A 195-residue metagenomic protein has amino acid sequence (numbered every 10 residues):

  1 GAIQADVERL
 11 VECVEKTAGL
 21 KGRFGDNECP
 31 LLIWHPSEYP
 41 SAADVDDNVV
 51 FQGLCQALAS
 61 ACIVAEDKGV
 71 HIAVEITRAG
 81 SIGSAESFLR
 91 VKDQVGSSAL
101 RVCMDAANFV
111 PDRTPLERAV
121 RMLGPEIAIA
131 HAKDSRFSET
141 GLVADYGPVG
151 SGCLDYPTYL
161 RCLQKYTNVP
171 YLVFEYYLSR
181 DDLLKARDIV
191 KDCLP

Functional and structural regions predicted by a protein language model:
G1-V102, P111: Active-site acidic/histidine proton-transfer and metal-coordination neighborhood in alpha/beta enzyme cores
Q4, A85, L89, N108-V169 (+1 more regions): Gly/Pro-rich active-site loop or hairpin
T17, L54, I72, D105 (+4 more regions): Conserved, mostly hydrophobic/aromatic
C29-L31, I129, Y171: Residues at the N-termini of beta-strands
A42, S138-T140, D182: Glycine/Thr-rich phosphate-binding loops of Rossmann-like dinucleotide-binding domains
I76-A79, M104-A107, A144-G147, F174: Conserved short-loop catalytic and cofactor-binding motifs
V173-L184: A short, acidic, flexible beta-alpha connecting loop/helix-capping segment that sits on the rim of active
L183-P195: C-terminal helical cap(s) of enzyme catalytic domains, especially alpha/beta-barrels
